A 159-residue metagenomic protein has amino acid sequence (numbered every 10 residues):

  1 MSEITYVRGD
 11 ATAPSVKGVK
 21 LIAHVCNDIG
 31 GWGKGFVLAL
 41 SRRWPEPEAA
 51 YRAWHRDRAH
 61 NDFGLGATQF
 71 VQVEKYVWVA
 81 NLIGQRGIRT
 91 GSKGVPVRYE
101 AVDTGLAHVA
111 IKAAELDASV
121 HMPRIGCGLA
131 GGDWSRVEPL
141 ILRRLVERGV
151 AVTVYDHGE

Functional and structural regions predicted by a protein language model:
M1-E159: Macrodomain-like recognition of ADP-ribose-binding/processing modules
